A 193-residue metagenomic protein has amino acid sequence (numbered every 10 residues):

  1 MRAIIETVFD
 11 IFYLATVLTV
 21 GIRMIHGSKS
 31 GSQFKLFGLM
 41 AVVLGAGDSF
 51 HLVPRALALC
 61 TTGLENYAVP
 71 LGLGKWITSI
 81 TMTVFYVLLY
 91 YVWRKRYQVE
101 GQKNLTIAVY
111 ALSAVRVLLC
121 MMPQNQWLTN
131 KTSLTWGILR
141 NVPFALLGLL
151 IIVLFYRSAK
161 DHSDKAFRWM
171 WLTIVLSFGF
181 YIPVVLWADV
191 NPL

Functional and structural regions predicted by a protein language model:
M1-L18, G137-N141: Hydrophobic transmembrane alpha-helical segments in integral membrane proteins
M1-T7, T19-G45: Membrane-proximal first intracellular loop
E6, L105-V109, N130-G148, M170 (+1 more regions): A loop-to-helix transmembrane entry motif
G21-G27, F50-Y67, G72-I107, L118-Q124 (+1 more regions): Internal transmembrane alpha-helix with an interfacial aromatic "cap," most often the third helix
S28-V43, E100-V109, H162-T173: Membrane-interfacial loop-to-transmembrane alpha-helix junctions, especially the N-terminal start
L44-G47, V115, P143-V153, K165-L186: Hydrophobic alpha-helical membrane segments
A111-G137: Membrane-helix boundary elements
N130, I182-L193: Extracellular/periplasmic helix-loop-helix junctions in multi-pass membrane proteins
